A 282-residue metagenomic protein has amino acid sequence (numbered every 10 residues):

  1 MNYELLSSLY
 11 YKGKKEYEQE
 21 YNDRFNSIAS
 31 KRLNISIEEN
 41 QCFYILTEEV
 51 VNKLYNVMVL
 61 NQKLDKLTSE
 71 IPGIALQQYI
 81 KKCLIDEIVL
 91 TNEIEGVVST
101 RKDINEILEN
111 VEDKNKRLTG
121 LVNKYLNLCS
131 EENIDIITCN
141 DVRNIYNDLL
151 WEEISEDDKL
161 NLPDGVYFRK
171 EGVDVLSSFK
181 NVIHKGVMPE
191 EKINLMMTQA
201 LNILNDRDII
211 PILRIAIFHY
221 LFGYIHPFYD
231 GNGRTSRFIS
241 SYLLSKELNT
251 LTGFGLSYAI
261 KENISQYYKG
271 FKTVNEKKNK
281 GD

Functional and structural regions predicted by a protein language model:
M1-D282: FIC/Doc superfamily catalytic core
